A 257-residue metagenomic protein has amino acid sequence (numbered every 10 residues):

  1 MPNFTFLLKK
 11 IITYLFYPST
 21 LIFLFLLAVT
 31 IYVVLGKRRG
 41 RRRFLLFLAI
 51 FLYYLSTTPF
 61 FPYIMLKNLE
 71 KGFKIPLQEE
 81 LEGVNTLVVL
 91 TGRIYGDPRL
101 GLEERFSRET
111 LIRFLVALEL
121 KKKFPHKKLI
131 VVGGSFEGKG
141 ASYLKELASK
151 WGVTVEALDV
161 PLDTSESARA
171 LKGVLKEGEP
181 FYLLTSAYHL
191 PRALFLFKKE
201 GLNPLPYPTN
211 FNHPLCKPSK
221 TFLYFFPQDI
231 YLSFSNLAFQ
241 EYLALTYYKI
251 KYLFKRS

Functional and structural regions predicted by a protein language model:
M1-V34: Membrane-embedded alpha-helical segments of integral membrane proteins
F4-I12, F61, M65-L69, S235 (+1 more regions): Hydrophobic alpha-helical segments of integral membrane proteins, encompassing both true transmembrane helices
T30-V33, T57, Y248, Y252: Structural signal for membrane-spanning alpha-helices in multi-pass inner-membrane proteins, emphasizing helix cores
V34-R43: Membrane-interface helix-boundary motifs at transmembrane edges
K37-R38, K71-G72, Y252-R256: Transmembrane helix-loop junctions in multipass membrane proteins, especially transporters and channels
F44-P59: Hydrophobic membrane-insertion alpha-helices, especially the h-region of bacterial N-terminal signal peptides
P59-S235: A structural signal for short, hydrophobic/glycine-enriched beta-strand patches
T221-F222, S233-F239, T246-S257: Extracytoplasmic/luminal low-complexity segments enriched in Pro/Gly and acidic/polar residues that act as flexible
